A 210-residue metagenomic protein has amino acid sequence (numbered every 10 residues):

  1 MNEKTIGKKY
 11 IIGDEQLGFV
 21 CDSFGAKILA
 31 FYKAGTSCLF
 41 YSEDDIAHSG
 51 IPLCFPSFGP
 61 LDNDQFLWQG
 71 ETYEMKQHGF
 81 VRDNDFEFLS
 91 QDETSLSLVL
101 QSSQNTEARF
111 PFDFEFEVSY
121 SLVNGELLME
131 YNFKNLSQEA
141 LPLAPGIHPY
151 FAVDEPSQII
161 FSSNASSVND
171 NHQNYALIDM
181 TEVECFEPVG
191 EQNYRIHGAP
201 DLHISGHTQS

Functional and structural regions predicted by a protein language model:
M1-G13, S97, S102-Q104, E115 (+1 more regions): Beta-strand-rich recognition/accessory modules
M1-Q65, T72, G206-S210: Beta-strand-rich N-terminal accessory domains
N2-T5, F24, S57-G59, G79-N84 (+3 more regions): Short solvent-exposed loop/turn micro-motifs enriched in small/polar/acidic residues
I12, S102-L143, I147-P149, V153: Acidic, contiguous internal or C-terminal segments within carbohydrate-active enzymes that form a structured patch used
E15-F19, K27, T36-S37, E71 (+5 more regions): Short acidic/polar mixed-charge low-complexity motifs
C21, G70, M129-F133: Buried hydrophobic-core signal for structured, non-transmembrane domains
E71-N124: Extended, loop-rich substrate-binding clefts of extracytoplasmic carbohydrate-active enzymes
A140-P142, Y150-S210: Active-site/ligand-binding surface loops and adjacent short beta/alpha elements that line catalytic pockets across
